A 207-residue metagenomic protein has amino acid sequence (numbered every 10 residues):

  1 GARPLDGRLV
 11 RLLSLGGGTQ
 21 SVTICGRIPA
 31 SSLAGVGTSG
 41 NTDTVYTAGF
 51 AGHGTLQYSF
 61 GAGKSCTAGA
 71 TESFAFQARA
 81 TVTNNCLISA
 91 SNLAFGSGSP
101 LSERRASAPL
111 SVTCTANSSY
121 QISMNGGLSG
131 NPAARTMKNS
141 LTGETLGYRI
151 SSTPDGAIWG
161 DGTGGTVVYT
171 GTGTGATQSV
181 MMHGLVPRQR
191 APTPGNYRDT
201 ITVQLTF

Functional and structural regions predicted by a protein language model:
G1, C86-A90, Y148: Generic structural motif
G1, N125, R149-T153: Predominantly extracellular/luminal cell-surface or secreted proteins
A2-R8, I158-G165: Short beta-strand and strand-turn-strand segments in soluble, beta-rich domains
L12-T23, R27-T142, V168-F207: N-terminal small/polar-rich segments of proteins
A133-A157: Amphipathic alpha-helical assembly segments
